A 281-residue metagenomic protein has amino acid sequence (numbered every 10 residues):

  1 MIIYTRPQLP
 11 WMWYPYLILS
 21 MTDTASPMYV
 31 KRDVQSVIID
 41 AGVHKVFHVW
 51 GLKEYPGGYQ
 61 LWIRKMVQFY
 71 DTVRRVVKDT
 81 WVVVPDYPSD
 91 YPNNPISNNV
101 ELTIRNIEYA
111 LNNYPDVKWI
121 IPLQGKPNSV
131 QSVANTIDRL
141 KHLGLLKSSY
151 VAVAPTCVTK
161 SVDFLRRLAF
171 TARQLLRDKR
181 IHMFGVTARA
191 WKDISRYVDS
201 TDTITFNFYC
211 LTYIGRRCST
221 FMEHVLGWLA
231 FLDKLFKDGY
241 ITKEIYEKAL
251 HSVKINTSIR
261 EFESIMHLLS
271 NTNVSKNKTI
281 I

Functional and structural regions predicted by a protein language model:
M1-E108, I259, I265-H267, N271-I281: Non-catalytic, usually N-terminal nucleic-acid engagement modules in DNA/RNA processing proteins
M1-P7, V83, N112, R167-I181 (+1 more regions): Alpha/beta catalytic cores of nucleotide-metabolism and tRNA/nucleoside-modifying enzymes
R6-Q8, T22, G42-V46, P85-S89 (+4 more regions): Active-site beta-loop-alpha junctions enriched in small/polar residues
W13-Y16, D33-S36, P115-D116, H142-Y150 (+2 more regions): Glycine-enriched alpha-helix->loop->beta-strand junction motifs that scaffold or abut catalytic
T24-K31, P92-R105, S129-Q131, C157-T171 (+1 more regions): Active-site-adjacent beta->alpha loops and helix N-cap segments on the catalytic face of soluble alpha/beta enzymes
D40, I121, S195: Conserved, mostly hydrophobic/aromatic
E54-L61, A134-R139, K179, V186-S200: Catalytic cores of alpha/beta
K126-V153: Alpha/beta enzyme core
